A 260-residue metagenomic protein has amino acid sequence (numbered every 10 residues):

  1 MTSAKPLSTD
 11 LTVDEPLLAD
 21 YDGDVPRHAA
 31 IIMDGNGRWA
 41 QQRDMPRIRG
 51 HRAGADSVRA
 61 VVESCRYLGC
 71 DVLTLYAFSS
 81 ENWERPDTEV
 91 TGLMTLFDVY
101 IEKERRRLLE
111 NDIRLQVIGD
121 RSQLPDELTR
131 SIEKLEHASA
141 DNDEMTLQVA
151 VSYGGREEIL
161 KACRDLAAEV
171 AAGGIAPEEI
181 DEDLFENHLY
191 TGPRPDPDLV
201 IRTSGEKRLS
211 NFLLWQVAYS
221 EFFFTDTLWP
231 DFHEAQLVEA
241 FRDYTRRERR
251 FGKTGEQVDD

Functional and structural regions predicted by a protein language model:
M1-D260: Flexible, compositionally biased loop and terminal segments
